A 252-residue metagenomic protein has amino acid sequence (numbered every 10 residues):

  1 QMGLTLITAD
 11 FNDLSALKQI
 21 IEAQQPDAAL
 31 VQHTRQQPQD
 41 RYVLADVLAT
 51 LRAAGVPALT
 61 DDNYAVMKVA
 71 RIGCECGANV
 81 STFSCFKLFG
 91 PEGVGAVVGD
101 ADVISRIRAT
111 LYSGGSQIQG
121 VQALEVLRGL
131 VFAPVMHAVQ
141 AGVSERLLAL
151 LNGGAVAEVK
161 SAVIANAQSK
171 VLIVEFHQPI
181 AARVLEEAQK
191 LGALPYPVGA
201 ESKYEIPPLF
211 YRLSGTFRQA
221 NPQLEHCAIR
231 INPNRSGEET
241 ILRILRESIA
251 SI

Functional and structural regions predicted by a protein language model:
Q1-H137, A141-V159, E186, E247-S248: Conserved PLP-enzyme active-site core in the AAT-like
T8, V156-V163, L191-V198: Short secondary-structure junctions
F83-F86, V159-A165, T216-Q223: Short, flexible, solvent-exposed loop/turn segments with mixed acidic/basic and small polar residues
S144-E145, S161-I173: Conserved glycine-rich beta-strand-loop-beta hairpin in the small C-terminal domain of fold type I
Q168-I249: Conserved C-terminal alpha-helix-loop-beta "cap" of PLP-dependent enzymes that closes/shapes the active-site mouth
